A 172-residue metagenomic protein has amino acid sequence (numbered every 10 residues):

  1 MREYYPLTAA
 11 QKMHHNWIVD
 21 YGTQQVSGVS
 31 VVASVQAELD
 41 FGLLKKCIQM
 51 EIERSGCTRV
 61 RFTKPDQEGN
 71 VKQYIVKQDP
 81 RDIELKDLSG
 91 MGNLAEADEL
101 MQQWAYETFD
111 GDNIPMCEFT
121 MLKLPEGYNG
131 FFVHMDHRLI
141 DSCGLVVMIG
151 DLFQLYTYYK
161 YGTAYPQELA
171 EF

Functional and structural regions predicted by a protein language model:
R2-V76, M91-F172: Acyl-group handoff/entry surfaces in thioester-processing enzymes
K77-L85: Short, charged/polar, Gly/Pro-enriched secondary-structure boundary elements
L88: Hydrophobic pocket-lining residues within nucleotide cofactor-binding pockets
